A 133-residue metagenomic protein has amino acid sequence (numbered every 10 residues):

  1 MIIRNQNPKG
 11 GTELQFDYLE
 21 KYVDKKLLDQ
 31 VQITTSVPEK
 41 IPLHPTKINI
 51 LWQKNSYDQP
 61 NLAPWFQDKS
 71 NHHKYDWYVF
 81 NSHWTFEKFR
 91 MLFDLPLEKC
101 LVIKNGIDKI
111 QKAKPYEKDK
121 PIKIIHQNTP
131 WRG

Functional and structural regions predicted by a protein language model:
M1-H44: N-terminal pre-catalytic "stem/leader" segment of glycosyltransferase-like enzymes
M1-I2, V31, N49, K123-H126: Residues that mark the start of a beta-strand
V31-N61, W77-F80, V102-I103: Active-site proximal beta-strand in glycosyltransferases
E39-T46, H72, L92-D94, A113-K118: Short loop/helix-cap segments at secondary-structure boundaries that form the rim of catalytic
P64-D76: A conserved, positively charged/aromatic
W84, G106: Carbohydrate-associated surface elements
Y116-G133: Conserved donor-binding/catalytic core segment of Leloir-type glycosyltransferases
